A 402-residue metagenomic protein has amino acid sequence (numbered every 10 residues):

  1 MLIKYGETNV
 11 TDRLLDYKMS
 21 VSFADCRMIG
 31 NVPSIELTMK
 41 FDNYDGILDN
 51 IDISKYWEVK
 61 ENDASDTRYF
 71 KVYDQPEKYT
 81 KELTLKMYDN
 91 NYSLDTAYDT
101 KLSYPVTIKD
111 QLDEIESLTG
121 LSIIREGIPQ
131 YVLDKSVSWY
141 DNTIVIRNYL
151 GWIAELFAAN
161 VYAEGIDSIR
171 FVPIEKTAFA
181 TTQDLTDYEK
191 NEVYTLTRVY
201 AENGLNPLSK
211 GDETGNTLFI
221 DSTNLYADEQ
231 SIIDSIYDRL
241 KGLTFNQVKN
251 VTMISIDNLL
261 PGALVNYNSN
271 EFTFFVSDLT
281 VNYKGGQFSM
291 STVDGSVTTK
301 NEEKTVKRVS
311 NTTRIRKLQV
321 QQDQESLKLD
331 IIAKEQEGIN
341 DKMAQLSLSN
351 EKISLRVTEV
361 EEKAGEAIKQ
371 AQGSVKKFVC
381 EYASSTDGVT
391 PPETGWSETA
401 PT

Functional and structural regions predicted by a protein language model:
M1-E7, Y79-M87, K101, R170-N224 (+4 more regions): Acidic, low-complexity/disordered segments
M1-L102, Y140, W152-A158, G165 (+2 more regions): Assembly/oligomerization scaffold segments
T11-F23, V132-Y140, L185-E189, V276 (+1 more regions): A broad structural signal for short, well-ordered beta-strand segments within beta-sheet-rich domains
R13, T107, Q111, V145 (+3 more regions): Short amphipathic alpha-helical segments
V59-E61, I115-E116, G262-S269: Alpha-helix C-terminal capping segments
P76-Y194, T217, Y226: Charged- and aromatic-enriched interaction segments used to assemble and dock large macromolecular complexes
N224-V248: C-terminal, beta-rich DNA-binding module of retroviral/retroelements integrases
F272-F275, D323-T402: Surface-exposed receptor/substrate recognition regions of extracellular proteins
